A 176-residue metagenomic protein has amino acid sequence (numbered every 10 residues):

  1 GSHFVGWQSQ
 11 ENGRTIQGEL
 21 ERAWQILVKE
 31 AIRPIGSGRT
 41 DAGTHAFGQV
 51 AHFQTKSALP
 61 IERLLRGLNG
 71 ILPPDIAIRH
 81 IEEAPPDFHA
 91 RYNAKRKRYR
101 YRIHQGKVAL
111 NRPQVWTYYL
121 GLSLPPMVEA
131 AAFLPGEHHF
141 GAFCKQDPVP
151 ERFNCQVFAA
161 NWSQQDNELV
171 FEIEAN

Functional and structural regions predicted by a protein language model:
G1-N176: Structured-RNA-binding interfaces characteristic of tRNA pseudouridine synthases
